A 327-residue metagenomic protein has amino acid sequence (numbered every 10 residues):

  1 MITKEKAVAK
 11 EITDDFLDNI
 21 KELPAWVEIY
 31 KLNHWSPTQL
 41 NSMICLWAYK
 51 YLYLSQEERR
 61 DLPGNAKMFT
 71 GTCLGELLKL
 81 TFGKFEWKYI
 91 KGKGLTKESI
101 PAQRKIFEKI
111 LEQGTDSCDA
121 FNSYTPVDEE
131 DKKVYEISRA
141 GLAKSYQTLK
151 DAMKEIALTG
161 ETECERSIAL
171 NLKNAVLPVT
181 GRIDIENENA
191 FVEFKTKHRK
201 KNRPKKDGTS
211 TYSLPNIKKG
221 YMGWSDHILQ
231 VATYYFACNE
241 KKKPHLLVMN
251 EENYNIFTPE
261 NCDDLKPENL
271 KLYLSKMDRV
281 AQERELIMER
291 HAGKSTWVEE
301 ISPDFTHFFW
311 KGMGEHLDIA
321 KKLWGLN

Functional and structural regions predicted by a protein language model:
M1-I183: Metal-dependent nuclease catalytic cores that hydrolyze phosphodiester bonds in DNA/RNA, characterized by
P63, S210-W224, C262-D263: Short histidine-centered catalytic/ligand-binding loop motif
L74, G181-K218, T233-Y234: Conserved catalytic cores of phosphodiester-cleaving nucleases, focusing on short active-site segments
D131-V134, S138, G220-H227, K266-N269 (+1 more regions): Residue-level preference for long, well-ordered alpha-helices that form the structural scaffold of enzyme catalytic
E163, E186-F194, K243-V248: A structural signal for short, well-ordered beta-strand segments and their strand-loop junctions that often border
A169-N171, K197-R199, N250-Y254: Short, solvent-exposed loop/turn segments at secondary-structure junctions
N216-V248: Metal-dependent nuclease catalytic cores in nucleic-acid-processing enzymes, especially RNase H-like/related
E240-N327: Metal-dependent nuclease catalytic regions and adjoining charged, substrate-binding loops involved in nucleic-acid end
